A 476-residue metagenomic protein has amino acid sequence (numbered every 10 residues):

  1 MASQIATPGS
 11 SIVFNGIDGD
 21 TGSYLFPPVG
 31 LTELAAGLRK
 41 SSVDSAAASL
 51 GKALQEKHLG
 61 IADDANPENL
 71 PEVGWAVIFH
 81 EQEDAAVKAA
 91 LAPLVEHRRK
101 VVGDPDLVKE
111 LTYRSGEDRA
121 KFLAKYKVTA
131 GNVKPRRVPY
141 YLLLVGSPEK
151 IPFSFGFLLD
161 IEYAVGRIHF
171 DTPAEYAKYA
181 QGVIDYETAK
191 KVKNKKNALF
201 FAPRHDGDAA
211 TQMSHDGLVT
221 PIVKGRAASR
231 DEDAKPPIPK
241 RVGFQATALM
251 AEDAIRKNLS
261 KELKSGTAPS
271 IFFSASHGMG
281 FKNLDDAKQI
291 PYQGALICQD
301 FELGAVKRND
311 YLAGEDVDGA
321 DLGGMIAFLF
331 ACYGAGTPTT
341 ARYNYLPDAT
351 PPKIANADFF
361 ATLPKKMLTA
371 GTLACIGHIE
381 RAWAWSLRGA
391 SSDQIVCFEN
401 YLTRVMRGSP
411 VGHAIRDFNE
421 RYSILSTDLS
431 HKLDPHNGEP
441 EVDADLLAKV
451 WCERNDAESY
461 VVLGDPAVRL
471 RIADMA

Functional and structural regions predicted by a protein language model:
M1-F155, E439, L446-A476: Pre-catalytic or accessory/regulatory segments outside the catalytic core
T21, A35-L38, S42, K52-Q55 (+4 more regions): A domain-level signal for caspase-like cysteine endopeptidase catalytic cores and their zymogen-processing architecture
H58-D64, K121-G131, P135, G182-Y186 (+5 more regions): Short alpha-helical segments and helix-capping/turn motifs at coil-helix boundaries
E68-E72, N132-V138, K193, L263-A268 (+2 more regions): Flexible, charged surface loops at secondary-structure boundaries
I78, L143, I271-A275, I326-F330 (+1 more regions): Structural motif
V108-E110, A246-A248, F328, L373-C375: Conserved beta-strand scaffold positions in the cores of enzyme catalytic domains, especially in NTP/NDP-utilizing
Y140, K150, F155-A198, R204 (+1 more regions): Catalytic cores of nucleophile-dependent amide-cleaving enzymes
F200-D208, G217, P221-G225, A331-A476: Active-site-proximal C-terminal subdomain of hydrolase catalytic domains
